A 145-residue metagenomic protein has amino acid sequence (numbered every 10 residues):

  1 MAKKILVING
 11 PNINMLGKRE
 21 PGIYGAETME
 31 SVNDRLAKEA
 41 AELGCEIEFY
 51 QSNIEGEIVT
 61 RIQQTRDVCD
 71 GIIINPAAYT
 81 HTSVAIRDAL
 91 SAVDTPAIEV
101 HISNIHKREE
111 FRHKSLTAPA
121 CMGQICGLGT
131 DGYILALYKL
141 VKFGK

Functional and structural regions predicted by a protein language model:
A2-I5: Extreme N-terminal starter segment of soluble prokaryotic enzymes
P11-I13, A77-T80, S103-I105: Short glycine-rich anion-binding loops that position phosphate/pyrophosphate groups of nucleotides and phosphorylated
L16-E30: Glycine- and acidic-residue-enriched helix-capping/strand-helix junction motifs
E46-G56: Short beta->alpha junction loops
F49, H106-K145: Short, glycine-/small-residue-rich phosphate/pyrophosphate-handling segment
Q64, S83-D94: Short Gly/Thr/Asp-enriched flexible loops that form oxyanion-binding sites at enzyme active sites
T65-I72: Short acidic/histidine-rich motifs immediately flanking catalytic phosphotransfer sites in two-component signaling
A92-R108: Short, acidic/small-residue loops that bind anionic groups at enzyme active sites
